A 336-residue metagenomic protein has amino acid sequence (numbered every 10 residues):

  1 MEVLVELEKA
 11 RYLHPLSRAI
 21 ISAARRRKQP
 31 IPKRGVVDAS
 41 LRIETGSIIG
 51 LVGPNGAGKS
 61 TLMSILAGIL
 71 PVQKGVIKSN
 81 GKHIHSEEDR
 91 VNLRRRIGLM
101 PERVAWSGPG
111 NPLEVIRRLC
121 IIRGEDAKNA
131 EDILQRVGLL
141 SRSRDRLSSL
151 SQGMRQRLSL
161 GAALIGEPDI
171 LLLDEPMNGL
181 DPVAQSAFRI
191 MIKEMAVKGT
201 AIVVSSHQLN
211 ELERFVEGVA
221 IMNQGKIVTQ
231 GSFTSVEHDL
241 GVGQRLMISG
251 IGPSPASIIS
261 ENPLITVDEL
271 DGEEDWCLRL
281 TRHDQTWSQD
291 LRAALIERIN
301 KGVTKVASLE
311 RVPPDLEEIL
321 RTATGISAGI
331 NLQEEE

Functional and structural regions predicted by a protein language model:
V5, R34-V36, R94: Conserved structural motif at the start of ABC-family nucleotide-binding domains
A67: Helix-to-loop junction immediately C-terminal to a conserved catalytic motif
G75-S86, N92-L93: Conserved ABC transporter NBD signature motif
R117, I121, A127-R142: Conserved ABC ATPase "signature" region
L171-E175: Catalytic Walker B motif of ABC-type/P-loop ATPase nucleotide-binding domains
R189-H283: ABC transporter nucleotide-binding domain
H283-E336: C-terminal coupling/interaction segments
